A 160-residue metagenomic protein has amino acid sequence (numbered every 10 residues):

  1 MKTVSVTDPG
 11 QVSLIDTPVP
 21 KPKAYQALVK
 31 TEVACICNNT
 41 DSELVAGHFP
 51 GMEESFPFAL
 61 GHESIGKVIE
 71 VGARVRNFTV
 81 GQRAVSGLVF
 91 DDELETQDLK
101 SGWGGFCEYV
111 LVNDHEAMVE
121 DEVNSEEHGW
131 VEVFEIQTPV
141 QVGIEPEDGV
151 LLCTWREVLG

Functional and structural regions predicted by a protein language model:
M1-V4: Short structural boundary motif marking the start of a folded domain
G10-I15, N38-T40: Short N-terminal binding/cap micro-motifs at the start of the first secondary-structure element
L14-D16, I65-K67, Y109-L111, Q137: Conserved hydrophobic/aromatic beta-strand scaffold that supports enzyme active sites
V19-I36, H48-L94, G102-F106, E116: Glycine-rich beta-strand-centered segment in the early N-terminal region that forms part of a ligand/cofactor-binding
C37-N38, C153: Functionally engaged cysteine thiol sites
S42-H48: Short Gly/aromatic-enriched secondary-structure transition segments
D91-G160: NAD(P)H dinucleotide-binding glycine-rich loop of Rossmann-like/cofactor-binding domains, especially the beta1-alpha1
